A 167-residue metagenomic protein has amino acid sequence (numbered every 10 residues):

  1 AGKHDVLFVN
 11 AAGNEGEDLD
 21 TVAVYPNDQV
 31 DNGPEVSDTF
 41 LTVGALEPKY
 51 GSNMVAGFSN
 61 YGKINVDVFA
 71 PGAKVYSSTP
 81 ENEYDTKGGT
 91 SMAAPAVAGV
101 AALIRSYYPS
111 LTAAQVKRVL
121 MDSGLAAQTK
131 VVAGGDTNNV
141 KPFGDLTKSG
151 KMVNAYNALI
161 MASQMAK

Functional and structural regions predicted by a protein language model:
H4, D38-T42, S106-K167: C-terminal subdomain of the subtilisin-like protease fold in secreted/lumenal serine endopeptidases
H4-V6, V24-S106, S110, K151-N157: Extracellular S/T/G-rich loop segment that most often corresponds to the catalytic His/Ser-adjacent loop
A12-N14, L46: A short beta-strand-to-loop transition that corresponds to the Sensor-1 phosphate-sensing loop of AAA+ P-loop ATPases
E15-D20: Active-site environment of divalent metal-dependent phosphoester hydrolases
T21, K63, Q115: Short Gly/charged-rich anion-binding patches and loops
T21, V97-G99, L146, A162: Short, function-defining helix-loop hinge/capping sites that tune catalysis or transport
